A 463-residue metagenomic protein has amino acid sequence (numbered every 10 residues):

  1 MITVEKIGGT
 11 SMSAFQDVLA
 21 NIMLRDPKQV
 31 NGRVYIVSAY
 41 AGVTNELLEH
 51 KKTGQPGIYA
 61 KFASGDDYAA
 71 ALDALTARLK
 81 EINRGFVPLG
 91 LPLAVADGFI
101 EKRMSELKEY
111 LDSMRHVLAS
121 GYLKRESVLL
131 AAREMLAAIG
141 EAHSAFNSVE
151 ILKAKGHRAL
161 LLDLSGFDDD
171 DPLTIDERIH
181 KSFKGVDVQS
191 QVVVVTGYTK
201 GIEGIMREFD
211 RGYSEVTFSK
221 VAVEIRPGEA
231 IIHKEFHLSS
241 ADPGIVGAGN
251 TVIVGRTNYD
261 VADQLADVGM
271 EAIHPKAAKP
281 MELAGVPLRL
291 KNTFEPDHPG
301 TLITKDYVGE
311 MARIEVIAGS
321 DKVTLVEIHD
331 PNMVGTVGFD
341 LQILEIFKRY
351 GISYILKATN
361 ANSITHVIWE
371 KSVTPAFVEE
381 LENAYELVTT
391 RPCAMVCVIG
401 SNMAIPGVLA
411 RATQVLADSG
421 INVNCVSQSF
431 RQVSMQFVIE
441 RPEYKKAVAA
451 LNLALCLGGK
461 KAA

Functional and structural regions predicted by a protein language model:
M1-I273, A278, V438-E440, G459-A463: Nucleotide/pyrophosphate-binding catalytic subdomain
H157, P227-G228, V286, I352 (+1 more regions): Short glycine/serine/threonine/alanine-rich loop segments
G166, F236-H237, E295, A361 (+1 more regions): Conserved beta-strand edge residues that scaffold enzyme active sites
Q189-S190, A284, Y350: Structured helix-beta-strand junction loops
E229-H233, L288-L290, I355: Short hydrophobic alpha-helical runs that function as membrane-insertion/retention elements
N258-N332: A conserved active-site cap/scaffold subdomain adjacent to cofactor or substrate pockets
P299-A463: A conserved regulatory-domain signal marking ACT and ACT-like small-molecule sensing domains and adjacent regulatory
